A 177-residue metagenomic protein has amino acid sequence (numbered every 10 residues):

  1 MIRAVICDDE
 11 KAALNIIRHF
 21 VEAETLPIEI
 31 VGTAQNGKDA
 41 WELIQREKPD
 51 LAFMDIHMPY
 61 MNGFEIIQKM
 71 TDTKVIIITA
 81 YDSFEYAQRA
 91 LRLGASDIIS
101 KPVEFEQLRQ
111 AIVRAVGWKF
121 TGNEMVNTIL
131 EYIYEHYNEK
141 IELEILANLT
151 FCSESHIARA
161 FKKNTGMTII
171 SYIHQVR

Functional and structural regions predicted by a protein language model:
M1-A4: Extreme N-terminal starter segment of soluble prokaryotic enzymes
C7-D8, A34, A52: Conserved sequence signature across two-component system core domains
E10-G32, N164: Two-component/phosphorelay signaling modules centered on CheY-like receiver
P27-Q35, L43, A87: Short hydrophobic/Thr-rich beta-strand motif most characteristic of the beta2 strand and flanking loop of CheY-like
W41-W118: CheY-like receiver
E47, P102, H136-K140, T168-I169: Short helix/strand-capping hinge loops at secondary-structure junctions that flank key functional elements
T121-K140, H174-R177: A short, Lys/Arg-enriched amphipathic alpha-helix from helix-turn-helix/homeodomain DNA-binding modules
K140-V176: Basic/polar phosphate-binding segments, predominantly the helix-turn-helix DNA-binding elements of transcriptional
